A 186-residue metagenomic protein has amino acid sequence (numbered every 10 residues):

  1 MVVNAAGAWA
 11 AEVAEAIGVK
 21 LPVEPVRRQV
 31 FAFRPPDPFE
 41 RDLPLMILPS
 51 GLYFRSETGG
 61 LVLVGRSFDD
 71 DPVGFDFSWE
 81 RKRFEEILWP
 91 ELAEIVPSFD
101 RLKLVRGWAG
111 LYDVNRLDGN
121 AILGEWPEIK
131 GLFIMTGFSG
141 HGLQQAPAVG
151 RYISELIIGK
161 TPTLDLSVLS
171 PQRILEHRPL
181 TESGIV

Functional and structural regions predicted by a protein language model:
M1-D42: Central helical "cap/lid" subdomain
G7, S67, G137: Glycine-rich His-Gly loop
A8, V26, R83, I87 (+3 more regions): Conserved active-site and cofactor/substrate-binding residues in soluble primary-metabolism enzymes
A10-A11, Q29, L52, G60-V62 (+1 more regions): Glycine-centered loop/turn positions within well-structured domains that cap or flank conserved ligand/cofactor-binding
V13-E15, G74, Q144-Q145: Short glycine-/acidic-enriched loop or helix-start segments at secondary-structure transitions that form or flank
K20-P22, R34-G131: Active-site lid/adjacent beta-loop-alpha segment flanking the redox-cofactor pocket in flavoenzymes
P90-V186: C-terminal catalytic lobe of FAD-dependent flavoproteins
